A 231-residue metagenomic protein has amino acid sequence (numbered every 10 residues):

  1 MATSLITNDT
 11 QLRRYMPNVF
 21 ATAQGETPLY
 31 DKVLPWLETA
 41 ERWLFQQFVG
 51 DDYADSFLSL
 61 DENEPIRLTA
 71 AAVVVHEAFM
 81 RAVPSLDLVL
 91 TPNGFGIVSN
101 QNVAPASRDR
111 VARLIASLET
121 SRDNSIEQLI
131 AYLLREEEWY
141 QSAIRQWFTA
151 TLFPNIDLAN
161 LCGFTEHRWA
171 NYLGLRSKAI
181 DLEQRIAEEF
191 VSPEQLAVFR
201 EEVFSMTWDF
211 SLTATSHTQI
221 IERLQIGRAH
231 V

Functional and structural regions predicted by a protein language model:
M1-A71, S85-R228: Conserved short "hinge" loops at termini or chain/domain junctions
V74: Catalytic-loop motifs flanking and including active-site residues across diverse enzymes
